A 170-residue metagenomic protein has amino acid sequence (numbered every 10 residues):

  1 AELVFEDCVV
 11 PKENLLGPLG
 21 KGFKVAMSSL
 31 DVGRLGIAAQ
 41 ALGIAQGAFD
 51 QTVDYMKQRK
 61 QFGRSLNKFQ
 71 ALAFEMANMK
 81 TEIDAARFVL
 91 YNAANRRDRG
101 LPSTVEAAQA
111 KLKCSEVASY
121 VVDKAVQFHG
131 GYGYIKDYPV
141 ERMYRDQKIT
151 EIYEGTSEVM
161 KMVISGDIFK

Functional and structural regions predicted by a protein language model:
E2-C8, K12, P18-K21, V25-K170: Alpha-helical interface subdomain recognition
